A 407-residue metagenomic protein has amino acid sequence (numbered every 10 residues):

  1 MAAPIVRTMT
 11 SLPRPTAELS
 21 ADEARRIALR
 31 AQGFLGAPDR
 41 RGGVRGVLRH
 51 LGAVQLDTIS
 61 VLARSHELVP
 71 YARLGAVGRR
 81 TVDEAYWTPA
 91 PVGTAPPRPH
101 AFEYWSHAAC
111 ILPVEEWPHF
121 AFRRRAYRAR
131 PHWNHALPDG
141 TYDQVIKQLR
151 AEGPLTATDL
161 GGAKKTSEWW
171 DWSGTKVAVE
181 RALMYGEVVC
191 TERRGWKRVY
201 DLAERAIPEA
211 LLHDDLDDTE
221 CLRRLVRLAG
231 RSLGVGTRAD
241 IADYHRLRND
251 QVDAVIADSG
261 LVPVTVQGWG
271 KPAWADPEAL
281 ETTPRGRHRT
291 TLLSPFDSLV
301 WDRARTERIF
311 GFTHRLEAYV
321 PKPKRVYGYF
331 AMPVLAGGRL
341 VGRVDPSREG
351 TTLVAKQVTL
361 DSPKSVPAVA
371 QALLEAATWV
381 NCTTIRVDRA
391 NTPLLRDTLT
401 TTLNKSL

Functional and structural regions predicted by a protein language model:
A2-L407: Long, charged, low-complexity, helical-prone intrinsically disordered regions
